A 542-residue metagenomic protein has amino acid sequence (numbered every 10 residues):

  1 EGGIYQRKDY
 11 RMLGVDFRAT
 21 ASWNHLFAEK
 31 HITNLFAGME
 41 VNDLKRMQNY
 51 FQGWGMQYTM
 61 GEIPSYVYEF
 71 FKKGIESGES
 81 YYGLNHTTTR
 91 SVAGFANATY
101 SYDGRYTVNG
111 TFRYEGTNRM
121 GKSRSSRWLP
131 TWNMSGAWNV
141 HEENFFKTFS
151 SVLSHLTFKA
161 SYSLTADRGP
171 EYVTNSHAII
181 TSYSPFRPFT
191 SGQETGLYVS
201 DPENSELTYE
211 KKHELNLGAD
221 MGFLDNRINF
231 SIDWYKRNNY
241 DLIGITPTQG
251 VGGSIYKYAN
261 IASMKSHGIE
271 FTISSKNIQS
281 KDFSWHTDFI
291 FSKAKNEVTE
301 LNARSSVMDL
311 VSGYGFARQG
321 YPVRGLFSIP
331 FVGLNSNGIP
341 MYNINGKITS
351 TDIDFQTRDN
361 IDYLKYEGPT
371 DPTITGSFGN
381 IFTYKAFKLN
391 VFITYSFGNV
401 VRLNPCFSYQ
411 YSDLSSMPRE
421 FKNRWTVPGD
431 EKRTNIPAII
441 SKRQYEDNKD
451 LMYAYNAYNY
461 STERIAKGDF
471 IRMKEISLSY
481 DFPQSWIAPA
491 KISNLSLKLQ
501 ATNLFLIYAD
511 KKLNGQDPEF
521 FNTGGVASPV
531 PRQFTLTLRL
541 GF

Functional and structural regions predicted by a protein language model:
E1, H86-R90, G110, D354-D359 (+2 more regions): Extended hydrophobic/aromatic-rich secondary-structure runs
E1-P322, Y460-F542: Extracellular/periplasmic, surface-exposed regions of secreted and cell-surface proteins
F36, K45-M47, G169-P170, N343 (+2 more regions): Short helix/loop capping segments that flank catalytic or ligand/cofactor-binding pockets
Y50-Q52, M56-Q57, T174, A259 (+4 more regions): Conserved small-residue
Y82, N360-Y363, N456-N459: Intrinsically disordered, low-complexity acidic Ser/Thr-rich regulatory segments
T117, G398-L495, N514: Extracytoplasmic gating/loop element in the C-terminal half of outer-membrane beta-barrel translocons and assembly
E367-N404: Glycine-rich, aromatic-lined ligand/substrate-binding cores of catalytic and carbohydrate-binding domains
